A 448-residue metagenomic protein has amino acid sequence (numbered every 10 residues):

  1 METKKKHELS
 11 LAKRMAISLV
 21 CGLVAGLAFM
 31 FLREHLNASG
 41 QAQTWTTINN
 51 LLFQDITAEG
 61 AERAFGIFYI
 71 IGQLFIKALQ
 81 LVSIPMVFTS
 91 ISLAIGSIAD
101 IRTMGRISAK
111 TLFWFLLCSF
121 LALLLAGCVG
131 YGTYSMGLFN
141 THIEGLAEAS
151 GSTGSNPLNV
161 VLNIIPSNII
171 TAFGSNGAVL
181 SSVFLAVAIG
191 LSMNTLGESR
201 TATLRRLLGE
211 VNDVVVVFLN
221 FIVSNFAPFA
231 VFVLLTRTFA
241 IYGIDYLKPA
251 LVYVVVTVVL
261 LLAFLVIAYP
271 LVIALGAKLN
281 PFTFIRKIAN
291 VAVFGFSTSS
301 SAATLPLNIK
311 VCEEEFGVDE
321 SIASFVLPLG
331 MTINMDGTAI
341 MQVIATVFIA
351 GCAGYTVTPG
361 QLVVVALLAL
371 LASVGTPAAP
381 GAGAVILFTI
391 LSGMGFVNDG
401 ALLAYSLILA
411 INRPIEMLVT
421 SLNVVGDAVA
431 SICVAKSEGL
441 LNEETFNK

Functional and structural regions predicted by a protein language model:
K6-L19, L23-A28, I76-S83, A99-R102 (+2 more regions): Signature of multi-pass transmembrane helix bundles
F31-F65, Y131-S155, L204: Interfacial/capping segments of alpha-helical transmembrane domains
T46, L117, L121-G145, V256-G295 (+6 more regions): Transmembrane alpha-helices that form the ion-translocation and gating core of multi-pass ion transport proteins
A64-I67, G105, I244-V252, K278-A289 (+2 more regions): Membrane-water interface of transmembrane alpha-helices in multipass transporters/channels
G66-K77, R106, N163, T171 (+6 more regions): Short amphipathic alpha-helical coupling elements at transmembrane boundaries
R102-K110, V217, F221, E315-G330 (+3 more regions): Membrane-interface alpha-helices at helix entry/exit sites of multi-pass transporters
I285-Q342, L370-A384, I411-C433: Alpha-helical membrane segments and immediately flanking helix-loop junctions that form or couple to the substrate/ion
V343-K448: Transmembrane alpha-helical segments and their short flanking loops that form helix-hairpins/helix-helix interfaces
